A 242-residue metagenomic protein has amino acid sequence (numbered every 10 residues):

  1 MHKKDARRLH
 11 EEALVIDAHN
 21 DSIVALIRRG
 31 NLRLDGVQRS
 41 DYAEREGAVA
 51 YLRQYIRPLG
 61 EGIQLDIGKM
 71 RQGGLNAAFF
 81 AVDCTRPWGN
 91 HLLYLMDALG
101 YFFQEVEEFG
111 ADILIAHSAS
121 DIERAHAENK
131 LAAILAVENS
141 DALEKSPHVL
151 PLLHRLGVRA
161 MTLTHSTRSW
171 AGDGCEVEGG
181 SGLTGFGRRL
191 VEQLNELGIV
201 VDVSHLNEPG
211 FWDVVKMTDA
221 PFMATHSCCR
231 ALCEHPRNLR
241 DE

Functional and structural regions predicted by a protein language model:
M1-G185, E234-E242: N-terminal hydrophobic targeting/anchoring segments and the immediately downstream early-domain regions of hydrolases
L163-T167, G172-E242: Active-site core of metal-dependent hydrolases
